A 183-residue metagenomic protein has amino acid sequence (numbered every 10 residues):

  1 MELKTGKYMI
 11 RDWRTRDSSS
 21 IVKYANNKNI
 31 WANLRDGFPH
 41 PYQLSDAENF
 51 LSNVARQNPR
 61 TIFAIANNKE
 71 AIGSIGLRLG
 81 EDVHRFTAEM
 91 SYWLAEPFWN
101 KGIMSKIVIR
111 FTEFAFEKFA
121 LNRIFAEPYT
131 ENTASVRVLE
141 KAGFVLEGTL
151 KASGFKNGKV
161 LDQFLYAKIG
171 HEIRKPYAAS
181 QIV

Functional and structural regions predicted by a protein language model:
M1-S19, Y24-N29, I62-V183: Acyl-donor (CoA/ACP) binding surface of acyl/acetyltransferases
N29-L51: Conserved GNAT-fold acetyl-CoA-binding loop/helix
R35-P41, N58-P59, L79-F86: Short, charged helix-to-loop "capping" segments that act as catalytic/coupling loops
F50-N53, S153: Short, P/G- and charge-enriched loop/turn segments at secondary-structure junctions
N53-N58, F144: Short loop/turn motifs at secondary-structure junctions and domain boundaries
